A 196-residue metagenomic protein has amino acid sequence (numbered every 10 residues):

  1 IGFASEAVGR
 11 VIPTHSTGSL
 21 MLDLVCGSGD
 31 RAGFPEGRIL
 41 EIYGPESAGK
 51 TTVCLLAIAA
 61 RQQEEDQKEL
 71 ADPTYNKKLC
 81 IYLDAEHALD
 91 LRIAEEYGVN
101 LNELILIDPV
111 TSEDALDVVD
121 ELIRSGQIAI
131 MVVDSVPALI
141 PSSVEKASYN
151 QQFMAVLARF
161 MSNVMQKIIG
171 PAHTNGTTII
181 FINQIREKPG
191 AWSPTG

Functional and structural regions predicted by a protein language model:
I1-I107, D120-R124: The Walker A/P-loop phosphate-binding site
H15-S19, E36, T51-L55, P109-D117 (+2 more regions): Amphipathic alpha-helical transducer elements in NTP-driven molecular machines
K77-L79, Q127-I130, T174-F181: Loop/turn-to-beta-strand initiation segments
D84-E86, S135-V136, F181-R186: A short beta-strand-to-loop transition that corresponds to the Sensor-1 phosphate-sensing loop of AAA+ P-loop ATPases
N102-S112, V144-F160, W192-G196: Flexible beta-alpha connector loops of hexameric P-loop NTPases
A115-M131, I168: Short amphipathic alpha-helices and their capping/turn segments at secondary-structure boundaries
L122, M154-G196: Phosphate-binding/switch region of NTP-binding enzymes
Q127-E145: Conserved P-loop NTPase "ATPase switch" module shared by AAA+ and STAND
